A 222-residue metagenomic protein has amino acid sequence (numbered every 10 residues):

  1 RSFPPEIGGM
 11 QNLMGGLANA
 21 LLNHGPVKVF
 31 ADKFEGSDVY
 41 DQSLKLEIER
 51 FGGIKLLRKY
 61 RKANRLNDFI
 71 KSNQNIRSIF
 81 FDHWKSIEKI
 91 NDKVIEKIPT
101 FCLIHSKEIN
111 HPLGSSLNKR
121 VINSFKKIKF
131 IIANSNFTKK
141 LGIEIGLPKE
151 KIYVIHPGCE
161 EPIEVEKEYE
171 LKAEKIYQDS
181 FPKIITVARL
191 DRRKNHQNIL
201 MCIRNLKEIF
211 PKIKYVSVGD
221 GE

Functional and structural regions predicted by a protein language model:
R1-I7, L13-R58, G221: N-terminal strand-loop element at the rim of the active site of nucleotide-sugar-dependent glycosyltransferases
S2-P5, V187-D191, L206, G221: Short donor-sugar binding/catalytic loops of nucleotide-sugar-dependent glycosyltransferases, especially enzymes
E6, L57, I87-E88, T100-S116 (+1 more regions): A short, histidine- and acid-enriched strand-loop-helix "catalytic/donor-clamping" loop that lines the nucleotide-sugar
K33, F137, G158: Carbohydrate-associated surface elements
F81-I87: Short His-centered aromatic/hydrophobic patch
P112-L113, I143, G158-K175: Acidic anion/phosphate-binding donor-loop and adjacent secondary structure in glycosyltransferase catalytic cores
K167-K183, E208-I209: Nucleotide-sugar donor-binding and catalytic loop/hinge architecture of NDP-sugar-dependent glycosyltransferases
I176-K194, L200-I203, V216: Conserved donor-binding/catalytic core segment of Leloir-type glycosyltransferases
